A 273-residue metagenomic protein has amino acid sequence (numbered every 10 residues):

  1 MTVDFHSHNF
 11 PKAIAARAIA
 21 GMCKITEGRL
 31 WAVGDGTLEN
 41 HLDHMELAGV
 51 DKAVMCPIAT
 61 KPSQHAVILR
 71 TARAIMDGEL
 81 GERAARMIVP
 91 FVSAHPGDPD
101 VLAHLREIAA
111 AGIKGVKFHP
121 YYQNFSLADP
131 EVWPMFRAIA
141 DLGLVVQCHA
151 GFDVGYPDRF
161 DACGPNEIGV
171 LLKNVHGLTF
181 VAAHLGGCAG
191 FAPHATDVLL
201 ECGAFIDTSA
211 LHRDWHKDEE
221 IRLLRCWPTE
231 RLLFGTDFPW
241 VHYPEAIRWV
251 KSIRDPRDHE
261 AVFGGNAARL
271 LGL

Functional and structural regions predicted by a protein language model:
M1-F5, K12-K52, C226-L233, V241-L273: Mid-to-C-terminal alpha-helical segments outside catalytic/metal-binding sites
T2-K12, Q147-G151, A183: Histidine-centered catalytic micro-motifs
D4, V54-P57, S93, V181-H184 (+3 more regions): Short beta-strand segments
H6, M45, I108, V116 (+6 more regions): Conserved, mostly hydrophobic/aromatic
N40-H44, I68-I75, H104-I108, E131-M135 (+4 more regions): A general structural detector for well-ordered alpha-helical segments in enzyme core domains, enriched
D51-K52, T60-V154, D158-R159, D214: Active-site gating/metal-coordination segments in enzymes
G78-M87, N174-L178, L200-G203, W227 (+1 more regions): Short helix-capping segments at alpha-helix termini
K114-G115, A128-L233: Catalytic pocket-lining loop regions of alpha/beta-barrel enzymes, especially the amidohydrolase/enolase/GH5 lineages
